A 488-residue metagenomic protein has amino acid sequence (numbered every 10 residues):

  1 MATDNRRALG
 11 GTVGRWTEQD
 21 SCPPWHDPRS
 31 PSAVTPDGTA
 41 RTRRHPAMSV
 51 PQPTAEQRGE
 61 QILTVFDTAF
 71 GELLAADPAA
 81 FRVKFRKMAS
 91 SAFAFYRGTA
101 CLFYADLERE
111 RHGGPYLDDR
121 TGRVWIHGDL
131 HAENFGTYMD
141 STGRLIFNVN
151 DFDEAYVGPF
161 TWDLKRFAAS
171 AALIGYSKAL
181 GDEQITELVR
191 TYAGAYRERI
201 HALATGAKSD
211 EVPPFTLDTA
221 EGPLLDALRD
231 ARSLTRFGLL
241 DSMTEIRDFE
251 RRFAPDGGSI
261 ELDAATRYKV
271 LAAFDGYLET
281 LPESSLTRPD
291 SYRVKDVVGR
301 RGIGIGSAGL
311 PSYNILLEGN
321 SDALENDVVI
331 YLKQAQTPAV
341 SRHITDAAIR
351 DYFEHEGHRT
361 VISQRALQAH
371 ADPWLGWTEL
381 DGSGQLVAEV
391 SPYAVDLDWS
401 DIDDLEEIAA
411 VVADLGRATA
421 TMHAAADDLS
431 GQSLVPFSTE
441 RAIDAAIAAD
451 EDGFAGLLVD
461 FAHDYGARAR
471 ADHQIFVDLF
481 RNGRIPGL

Functional and structural regions predicted by a protein language model:
A2-S30: Juxtamembrane/interface and other helix-to-disorder boundary residues and their adjoining low-complexity tails
N5, Q19, D37, R41-R44: Serine/threonine-rich, low-complexity intrinsically disordered segments
H26-A40: Compositionally biased, low-complexity flexible segments
V34-T35, A195-E198, A202-G258: General N-terminal leader/first-domain-start detector
R41-P78, K84-H127, A132-L224, S285-L479 (+1 more regions): Conserved ATP-binding subdomain of kinase catalytic cores across diverse folds
A227-G306, L316: Acidic catalytic cores of enzymes that act on phosphate-bearing nucleotides/polynucleotides
G483-R484: Short glycine-centered helix-capping/turn motifs at secondary-structure transition points
